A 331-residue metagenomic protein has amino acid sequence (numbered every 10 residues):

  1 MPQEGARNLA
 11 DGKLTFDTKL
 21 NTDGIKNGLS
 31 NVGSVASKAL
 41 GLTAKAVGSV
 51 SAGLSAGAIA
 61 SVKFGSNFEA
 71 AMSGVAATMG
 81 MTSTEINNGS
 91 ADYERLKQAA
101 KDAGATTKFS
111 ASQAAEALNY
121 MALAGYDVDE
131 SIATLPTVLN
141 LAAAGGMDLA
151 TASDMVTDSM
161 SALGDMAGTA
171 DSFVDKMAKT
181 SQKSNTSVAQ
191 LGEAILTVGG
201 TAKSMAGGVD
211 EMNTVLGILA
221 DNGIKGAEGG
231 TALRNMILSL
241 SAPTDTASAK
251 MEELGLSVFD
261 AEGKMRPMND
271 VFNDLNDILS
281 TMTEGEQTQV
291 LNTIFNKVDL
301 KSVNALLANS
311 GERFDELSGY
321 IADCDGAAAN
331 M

Functional and structural regions predicted by a protein language model:
M1-S66, M121, D127, S181 (+1 more regions): Low-complexity, glycine/alanine-rich, low-charge segments that are largely flexible
A6, N222, L291-I294: Short proline/glycine-enriched turn/loop segments at secondary-structure junctions
K13-D17, S110, D148: Residues at or immediately flanking beta-strands
K19-D23, M79-E85, M265, L307: Structural beta->alpha junctions
I25, N222-A227, S280-T281: Short beta-strands and strand-coil junctions in structured, solvent-facing domains, enriched
V47-G104, A114-A124, S131-G145, T151-S184 (+6 more regions): Small-residue helix-packing and pore-constriction motifs in hydrophobic alpha-helices
Q98-K101, F259, D270-M331: Hydrophobic, often aromatic-rich secondary-structure segments at membrane interfaces
T107: N-terminal glycine-rich anion-binding loops that anchor highly charged ligand groups
